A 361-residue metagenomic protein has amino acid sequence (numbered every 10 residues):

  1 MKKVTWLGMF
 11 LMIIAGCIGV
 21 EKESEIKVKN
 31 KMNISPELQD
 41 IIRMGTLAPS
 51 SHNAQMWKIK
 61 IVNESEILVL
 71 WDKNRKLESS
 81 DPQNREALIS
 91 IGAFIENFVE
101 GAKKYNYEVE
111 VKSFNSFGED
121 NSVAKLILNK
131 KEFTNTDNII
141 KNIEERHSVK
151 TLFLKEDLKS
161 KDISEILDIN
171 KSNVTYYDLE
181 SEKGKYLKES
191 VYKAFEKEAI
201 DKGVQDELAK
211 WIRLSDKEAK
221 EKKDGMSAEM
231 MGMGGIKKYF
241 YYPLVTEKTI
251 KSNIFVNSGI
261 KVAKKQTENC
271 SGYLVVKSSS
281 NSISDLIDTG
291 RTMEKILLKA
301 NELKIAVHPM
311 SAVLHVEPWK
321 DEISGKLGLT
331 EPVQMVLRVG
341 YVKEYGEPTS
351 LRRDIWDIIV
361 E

Functional and structural regions predicted by a protein language model:
T5-I13: Sec-dependent N-terminal signal peptides
G16-E361: Acidic, surface-exposed loops and disordered segments
